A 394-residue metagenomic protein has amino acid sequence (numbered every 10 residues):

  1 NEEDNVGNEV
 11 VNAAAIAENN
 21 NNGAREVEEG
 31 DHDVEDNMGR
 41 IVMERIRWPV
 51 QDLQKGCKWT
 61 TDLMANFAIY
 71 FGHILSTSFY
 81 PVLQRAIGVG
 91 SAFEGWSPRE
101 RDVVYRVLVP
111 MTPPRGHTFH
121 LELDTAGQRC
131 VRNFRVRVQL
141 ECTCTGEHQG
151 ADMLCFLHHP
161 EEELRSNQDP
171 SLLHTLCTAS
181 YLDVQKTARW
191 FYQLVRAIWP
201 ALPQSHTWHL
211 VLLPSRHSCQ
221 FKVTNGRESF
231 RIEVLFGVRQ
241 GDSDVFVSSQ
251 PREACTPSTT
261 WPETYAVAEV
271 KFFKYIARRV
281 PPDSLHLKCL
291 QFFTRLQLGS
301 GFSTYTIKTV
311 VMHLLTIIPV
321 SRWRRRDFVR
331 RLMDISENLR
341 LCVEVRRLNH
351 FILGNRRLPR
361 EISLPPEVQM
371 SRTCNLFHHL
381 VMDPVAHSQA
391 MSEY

Functional and structural regions predicted by a protein language model:
N1-D52, N66-L83, A277-V280, F292 (+2 more regions): Terminal (often C-terminal) interaction modules
N1-V103, V109-A179: N-terminal regions immediately upstream of nucleotidyltransferase
C57, T61, A65-P81, A92 (+8 more regions): Short amphipathic alpha-helical interaction elements and helix-loop-helix interfaces that mediate dimerization
Q84-G90, H206-H217, T309, H350-L358: Acidic carboxylate-rich catalytic motifs and surrounding loops in phosphoryl-/glycosyl-chemistry enzymes
W96-S97, R132-V343: Catalytic cores of NTP-dependent nucleotidyl/adenyl transfer enzymes across multiple folds
D102, L121-L123, T207, S248-Q250 (+5 more regions): Generic preference for flexible, low-structure residues
